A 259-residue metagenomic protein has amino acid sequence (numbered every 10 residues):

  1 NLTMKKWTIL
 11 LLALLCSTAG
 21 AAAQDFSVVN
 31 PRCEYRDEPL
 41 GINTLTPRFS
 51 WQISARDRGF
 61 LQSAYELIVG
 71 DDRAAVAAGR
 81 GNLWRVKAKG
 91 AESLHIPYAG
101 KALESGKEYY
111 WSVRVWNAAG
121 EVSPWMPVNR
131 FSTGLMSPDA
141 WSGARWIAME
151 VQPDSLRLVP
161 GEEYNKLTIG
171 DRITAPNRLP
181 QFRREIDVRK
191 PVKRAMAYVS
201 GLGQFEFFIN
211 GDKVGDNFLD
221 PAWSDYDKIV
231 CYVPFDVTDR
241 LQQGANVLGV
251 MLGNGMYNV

Functional and structural regions predicted by a protein language model:
N1-W7: Positively charged n-region of N-terminal signal peptides that target proteins for export
I9-T18: Bacterial N-terminal signal peptides
A23-R58, V128-W141: Pro/Thr/Ser/Gly-rich low-complexity, intrinsically disordered linker/stalk tracts
N30, R48, Q62-E66, R194 (+1 more regions): Exposed beta-strand and adjacent loop surfaces of beta-rich binding modules that mediate intermolecular recognition
N43-T44, G100, S105-G106, Q242-Q243: Surface-exposed loops/turns
W51, K89-G90, L94-I96, K107-S112 (+4 more regions): Accessory beta-strand-rich segments of carbohydrate-active enzymes
F60-E108, R114, A118-M126, D139-Q152: Recognizes extended acidic, P/S/T-rich segments that occur within or adjacent to Ig-like beta-sandwich modules
G134-R172, M251-V259: An acidic-aromatic loop/edge-strand motif
